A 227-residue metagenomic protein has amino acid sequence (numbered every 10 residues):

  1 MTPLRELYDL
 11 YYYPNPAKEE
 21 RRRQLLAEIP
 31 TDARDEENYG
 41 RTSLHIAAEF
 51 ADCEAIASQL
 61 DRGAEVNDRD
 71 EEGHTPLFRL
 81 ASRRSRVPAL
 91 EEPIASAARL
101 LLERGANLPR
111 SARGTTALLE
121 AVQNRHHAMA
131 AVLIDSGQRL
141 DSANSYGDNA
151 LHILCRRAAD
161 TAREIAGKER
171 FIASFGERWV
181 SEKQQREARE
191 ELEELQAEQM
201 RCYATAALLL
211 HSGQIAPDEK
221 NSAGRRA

Functional and structural regions predicted by a protein language model:
M1-Q59, A64-D68: N-terminal segments that cap or nucleate solenoid repeat domains
T2-Y11, R34-S43, R69-R86, R110-A117 (+2 more regions): Ankyrin-repeat boundary/"N-cap" motif
L10-A17, I46-D52, R79-I94, E120-H126 (+2 more regions): Ankyrin repeat A-helix N-terminal signature
Q24-D32, A57-E65, A97-N107, A131-R139 (+2 more regions): Ankyrin repeat domain, specifically the short helix-to-loop turn at the C-terminus of the second helix of each repeat
D32, V66, R83, V87 (+5 more regions): Alpha-solenoid repeat scaffolds
Y146-G176: Internal, charge-rich low-complexity segments
E177-S181: Charged, low-complexity interaction regions
